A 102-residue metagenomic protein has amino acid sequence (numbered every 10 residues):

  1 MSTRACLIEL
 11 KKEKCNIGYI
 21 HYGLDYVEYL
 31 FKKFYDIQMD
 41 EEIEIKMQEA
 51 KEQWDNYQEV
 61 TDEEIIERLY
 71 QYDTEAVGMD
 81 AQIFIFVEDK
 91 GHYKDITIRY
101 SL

Functional and structural regions predicted by a protein language model:
M1-Y26: Short, extreme N-terminal segment that most often corresponds to the first beta-strand
C6-E9, Y29, R68, S101: Acidic/proline-rich low-complexity IDRs
I17-E42: Compact beta-rich and alpha/beta scaffold cores in large eukaryotic transport/transcription complexes and associated
D36-L102: Low-complexity intrinsically disordered segments
